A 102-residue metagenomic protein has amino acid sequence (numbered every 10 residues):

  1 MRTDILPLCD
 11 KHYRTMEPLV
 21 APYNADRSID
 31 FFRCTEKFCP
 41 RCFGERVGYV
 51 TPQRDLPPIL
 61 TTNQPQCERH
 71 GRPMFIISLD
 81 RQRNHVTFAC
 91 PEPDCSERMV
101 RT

Functional and structural regions predicted by a protein language model:
M1-F32: N-terminal cysteine/histidine-rich coordination modules
T3-L6, S28-F31, E36, T62-Q64 (+2 more regions): Residues immediately within or flanking Cys/His clusters that coordinate Zn2+ in small zinc-binding modules
D10-R14, T35-C42, C67-R72, P91-C95: Short Cys/His-rich metal-coordination motifs, predominantly Zn2+-binding knuckles/fingers
H12-P22, R46-R54, H70-I77: Short Cys/His-rich Zn2+-coordinating modules
A21-F31, P57-P58, I77-A89: Short linker/helix segments within small regulatory modules
S28, F32-I59, D94-T102: Short metal-binding segments enriched for Cys and/or His
N63-T102: Conserved small-residue-rich
